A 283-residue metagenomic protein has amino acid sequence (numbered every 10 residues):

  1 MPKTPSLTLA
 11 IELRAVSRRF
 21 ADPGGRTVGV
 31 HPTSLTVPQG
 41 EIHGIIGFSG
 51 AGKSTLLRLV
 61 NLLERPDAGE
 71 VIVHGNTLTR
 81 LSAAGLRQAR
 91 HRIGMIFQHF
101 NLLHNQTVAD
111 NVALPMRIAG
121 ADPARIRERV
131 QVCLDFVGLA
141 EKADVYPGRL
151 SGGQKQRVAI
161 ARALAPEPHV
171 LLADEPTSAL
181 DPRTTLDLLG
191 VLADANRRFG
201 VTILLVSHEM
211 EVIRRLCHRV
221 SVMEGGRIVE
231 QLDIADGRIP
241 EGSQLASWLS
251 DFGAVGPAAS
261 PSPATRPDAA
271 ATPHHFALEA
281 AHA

Functional and structural regions predicted by a protein language model:
N61: Helix-to-loop junction immediately C-terminal to a conserved catalytic motif
Y146-L150, Q154: Conserved ABC ATPase signature
E167: Conserved catalytic motifs of ABC-family nucleotide-binding domains
L171-D174: Catalytic Walker B motif of ABC-type/P-loop ATPase nucleotide-binding domains
P182-T184: Helix N-cap at the start of a conserved alpha-helix in ABC-type nucleotide-binding domains
S207-H208: H-loop/switch region of ABC-family ATPase nucleotide-binding domains
R227-D251: Conserved beta-strand-loop-alpha-helix hinge in the C-terminal portion of ABC ATPase nucleotide-binding domains
